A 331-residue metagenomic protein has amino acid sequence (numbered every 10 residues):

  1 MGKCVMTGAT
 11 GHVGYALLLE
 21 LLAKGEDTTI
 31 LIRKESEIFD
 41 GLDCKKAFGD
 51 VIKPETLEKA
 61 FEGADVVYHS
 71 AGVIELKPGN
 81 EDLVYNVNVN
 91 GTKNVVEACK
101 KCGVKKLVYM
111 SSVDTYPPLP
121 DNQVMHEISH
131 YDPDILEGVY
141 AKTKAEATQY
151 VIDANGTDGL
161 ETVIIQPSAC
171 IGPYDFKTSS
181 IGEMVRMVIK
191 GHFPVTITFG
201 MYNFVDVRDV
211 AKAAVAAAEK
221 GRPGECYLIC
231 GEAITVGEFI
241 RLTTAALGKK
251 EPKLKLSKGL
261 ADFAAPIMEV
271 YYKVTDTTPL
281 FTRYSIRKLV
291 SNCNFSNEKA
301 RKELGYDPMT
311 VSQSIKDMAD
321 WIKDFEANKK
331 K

Functional and structural regions predicted by a protein language model:
C4-K24: N-terminal Rossmann NAD(P)H-binding glycine-rich loop of SDR-like oxidoreductase domains
S36-D40, C44-N90, A98-K101: NAD(P)H-binding glycine-rich loop region in Rossmannoid oxidoreductase-like domains and their noncatalytic homologs
N90-Y140: Conserved Rossmann-fold NAD(P)-dependent oxidoreductase catalytic core, especially the SDR/UDP-sugar
N94, S179-S180, I197-A218, E225: Substrate-positioning beta->alpha
P133-I135, V185-V205, D209: A conserved pocket-lining segment of Rossmann-fold NAD(P)-dependent short-chain dehydrogenase/reductase
L136-V163: Active-site Tyr-X1-5-Lys
D158-L160, G172-E183, A217-Y227, K249-E251: Glycine/proline-rich active-site loop of Rossmann-fold NAD(P)-dependent oxidoreductases
A213-P279, N297, K302, T310-K331: Mid/C-terminal beta-alpha module of Rossmann-like enzyme folds, strongest in SDR-family dehydrogenases/epimerases
